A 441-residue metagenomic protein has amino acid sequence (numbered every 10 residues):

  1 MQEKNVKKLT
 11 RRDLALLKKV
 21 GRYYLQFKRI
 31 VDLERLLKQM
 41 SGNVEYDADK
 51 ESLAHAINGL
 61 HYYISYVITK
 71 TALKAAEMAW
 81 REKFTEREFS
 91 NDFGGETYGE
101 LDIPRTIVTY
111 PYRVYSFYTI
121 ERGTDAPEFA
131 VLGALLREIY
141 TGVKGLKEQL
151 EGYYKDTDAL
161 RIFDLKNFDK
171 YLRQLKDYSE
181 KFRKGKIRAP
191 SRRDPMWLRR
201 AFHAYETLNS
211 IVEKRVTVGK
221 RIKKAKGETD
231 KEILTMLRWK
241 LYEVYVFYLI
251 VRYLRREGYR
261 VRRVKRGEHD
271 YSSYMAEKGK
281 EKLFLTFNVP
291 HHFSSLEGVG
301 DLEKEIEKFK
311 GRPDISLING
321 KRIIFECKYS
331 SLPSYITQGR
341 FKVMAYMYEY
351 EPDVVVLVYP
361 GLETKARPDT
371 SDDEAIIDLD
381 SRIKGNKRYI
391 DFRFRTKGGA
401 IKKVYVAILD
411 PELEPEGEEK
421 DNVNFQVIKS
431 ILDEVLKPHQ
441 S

Functional and structural regions predicted by a protein language model:
M1-K226, T370-S441: Terminal, charged accessory segments of proteins
M1-L25, L254-S441: Catalytic core segments in nucleotide and nucleic-acid processing enzymes
T119-P127, L234-Y242, S334: Conserved aromatic-histidine-acidic binding/catalytic patches
F129, K240-V244, Y248, I336-R340: Conserved structured core elements
L146-T157, L237-L241, R322-L332: Short flexible/disordered coil segments
K224-T229, I323: A short alpha-helix capping/helix-coil boundary motif
G227-S273: Nuclease catalytic cores
